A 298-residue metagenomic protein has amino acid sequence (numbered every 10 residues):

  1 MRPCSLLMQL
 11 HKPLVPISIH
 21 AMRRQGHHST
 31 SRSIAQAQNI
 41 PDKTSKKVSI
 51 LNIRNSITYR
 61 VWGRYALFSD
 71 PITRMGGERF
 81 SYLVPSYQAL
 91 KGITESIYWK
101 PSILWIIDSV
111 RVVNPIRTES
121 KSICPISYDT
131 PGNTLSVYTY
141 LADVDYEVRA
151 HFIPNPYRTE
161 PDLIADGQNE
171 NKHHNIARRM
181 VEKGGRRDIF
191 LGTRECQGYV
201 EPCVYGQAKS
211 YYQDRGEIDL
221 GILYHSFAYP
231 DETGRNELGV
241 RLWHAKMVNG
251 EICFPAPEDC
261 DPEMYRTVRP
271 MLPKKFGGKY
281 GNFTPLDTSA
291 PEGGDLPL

Functional and structural regions predicted by a protein language model:
L10-P13: Cationic, low-complexity basic patches in intrinsically disordered or flexible, solvent-exposed regions
I17-A21, H28-S29, I34, N39 (+1 more regions): Short terminal hydrophobic/aromatic SLiMs and anchors at protein ends
V48-G77: N-terminal, Lys/Arg- and Ser/Thr-rich interaction peptides
V61-Y65, N114, V148-P156: Beta-strand elements of well-folded, non-transmembrane domains
G77, V112-S122, R158-D166: Structured soluble/peripheral alpha/beta segments that form catalytic or ligand/cofactor-binding pockets
F80-S120: Glycine/small-residue-rich interface belts in oligomeric ring/scaffold proteins and their assembly partners
P125-L298: Internal, well-folded beta-alpha domain core
